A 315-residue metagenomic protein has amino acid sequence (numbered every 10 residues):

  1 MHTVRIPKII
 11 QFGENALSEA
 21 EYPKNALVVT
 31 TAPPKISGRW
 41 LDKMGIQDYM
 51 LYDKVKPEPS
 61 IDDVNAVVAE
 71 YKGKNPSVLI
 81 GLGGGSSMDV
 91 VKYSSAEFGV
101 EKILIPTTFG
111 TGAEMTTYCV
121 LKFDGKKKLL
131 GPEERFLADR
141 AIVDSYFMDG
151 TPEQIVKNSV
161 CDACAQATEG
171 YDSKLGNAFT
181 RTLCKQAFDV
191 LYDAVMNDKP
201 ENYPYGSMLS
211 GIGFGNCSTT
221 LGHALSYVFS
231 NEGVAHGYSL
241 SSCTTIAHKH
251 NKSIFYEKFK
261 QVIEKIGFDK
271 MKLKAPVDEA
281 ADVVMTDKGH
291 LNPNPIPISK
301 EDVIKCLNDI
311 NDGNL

Functional and structural regions predicted by a protein language model:
M1-V78, K270: ATP/NTP phosphate-donor binding region
D62-Y146: Glycine/threonine-rich beta-strand-loop-alpha-helix active-site module that forms ligand/phosphate-binding
K74, L121-C217: Carboxylate- and glycine-rich phosphate/diphosphate-binding segment that chelates Mg2+/Mn2+
K92-E101, F214-C217, S230-G233, K249: Alpha-helix C-terminal capping segments
C164-T168, Y203-G211, L225, T244 (+2 more regions): Short alpha-helical scaffolding segments that buttress acidic/His motifs in well-ordered protein cores
T220, A224-D278: Active-site pocket-lining segment
Y256-L315: C-terminal charged capping/lid subdomain of soluble metabolic enzymes
